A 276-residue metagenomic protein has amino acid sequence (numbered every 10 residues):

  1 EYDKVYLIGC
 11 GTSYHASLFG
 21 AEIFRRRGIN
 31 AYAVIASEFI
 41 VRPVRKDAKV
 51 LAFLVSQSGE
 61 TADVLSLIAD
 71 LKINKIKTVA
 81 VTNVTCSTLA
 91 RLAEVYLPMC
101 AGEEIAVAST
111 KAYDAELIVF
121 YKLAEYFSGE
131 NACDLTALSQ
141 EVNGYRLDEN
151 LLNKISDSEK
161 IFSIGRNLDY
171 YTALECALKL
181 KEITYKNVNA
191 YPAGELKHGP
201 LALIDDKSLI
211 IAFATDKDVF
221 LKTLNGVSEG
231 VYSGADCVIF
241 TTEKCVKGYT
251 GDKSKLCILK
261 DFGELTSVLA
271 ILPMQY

Functional and structural regions predicted by a protein language model:
E1-Y6, V95-A212, V219-F220: Active-site phosphate/pyrophosphate-binding segments
Y2-D134, R166, F213-E264: Glycine-rich phosphate-binding loops that contact phosphosugars or nucleotide phosphates
L7, G11-G20, T172-E175, K179-E182 (+2 more regions): Conserved phosphate/anionic-ligand binding catalytic regions in large, soluble enzymes, centered on
S208-D216, F240, I271-Q275: Hydrophobic membrane-spanning alpha-helices of multi-pass integral membrane proteins
K255, S267-M274: C-terminal functional extensions of proteins
